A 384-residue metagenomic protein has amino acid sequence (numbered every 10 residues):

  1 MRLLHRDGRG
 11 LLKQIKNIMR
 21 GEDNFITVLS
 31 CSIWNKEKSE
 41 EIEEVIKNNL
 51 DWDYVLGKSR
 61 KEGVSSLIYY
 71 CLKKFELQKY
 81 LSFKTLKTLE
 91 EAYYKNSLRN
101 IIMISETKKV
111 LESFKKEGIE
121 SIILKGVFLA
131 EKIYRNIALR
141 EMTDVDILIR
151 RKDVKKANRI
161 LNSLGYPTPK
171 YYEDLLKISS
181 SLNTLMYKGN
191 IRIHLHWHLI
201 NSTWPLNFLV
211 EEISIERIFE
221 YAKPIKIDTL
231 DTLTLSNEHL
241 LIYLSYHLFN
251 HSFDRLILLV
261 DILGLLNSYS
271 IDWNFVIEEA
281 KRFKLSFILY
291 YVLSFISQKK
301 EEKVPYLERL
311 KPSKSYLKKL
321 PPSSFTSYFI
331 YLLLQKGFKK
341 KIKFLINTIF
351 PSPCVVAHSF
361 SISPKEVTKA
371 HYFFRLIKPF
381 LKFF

Functional and structural regions predicted by a protein language model:
M1-N17: N-terminal amphipathic/basic-hydrophobic helices that include classical n-h-c signal peptides and signal-anchor
Q14-T143, I149-F384: Conserved NTP-donor binding/palm subdomain of two-metal-ion nucleotidyltransferases/polymerases, i.e., the charged
